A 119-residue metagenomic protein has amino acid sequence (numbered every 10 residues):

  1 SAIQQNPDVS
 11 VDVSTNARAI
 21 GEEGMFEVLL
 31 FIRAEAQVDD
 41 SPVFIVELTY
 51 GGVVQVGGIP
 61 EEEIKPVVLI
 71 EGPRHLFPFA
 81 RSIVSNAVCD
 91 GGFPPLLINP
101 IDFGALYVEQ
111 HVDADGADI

Functional and structural regions predicted by a protein language model:
S1-H75, F79-I119: N-terminal intrinsically disordered, cationic/polar leader segments that include organellar targeting peptides
